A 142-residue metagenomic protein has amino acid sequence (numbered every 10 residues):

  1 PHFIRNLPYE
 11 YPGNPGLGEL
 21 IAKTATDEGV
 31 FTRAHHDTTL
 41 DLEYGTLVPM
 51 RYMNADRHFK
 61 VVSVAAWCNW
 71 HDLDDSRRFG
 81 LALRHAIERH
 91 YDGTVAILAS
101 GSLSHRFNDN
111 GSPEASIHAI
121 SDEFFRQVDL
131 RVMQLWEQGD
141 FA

Functional and structural regions predicted by a protein language model:
P1-A34: A short aromatic-anchored loop/beta-hairpin motif
L20-T24, A82, R131: Amphipathic alpha-helical segments that form well-ordered structural scaffolds and often line/cohere around active
G29-F59: Conserved ATP-utilizing enzyme core subdomain
F31-H36, T94, Q138-A142: Flexible, glycine/charged-enriched surface loops at secondary-structure junctions
R33, K60-V64, L98: Hydrophobic/aromatic beta-strand patches that form the interior of the parallel beta-sheet core in alpha/beta enzyme
N54-N69, L73: A contiguous, well-structured pocket-lining segment that forms one wall/lid of small-molecule binding clefts in soluble
W67-D122: Active-site beta-strand/loop microenvironment that shapes enzyme catalytic pockets
E114-F141: Gly/Ser/Thr-rich active-site loops/lids in small-molecule metabolic enzymes that frequently grip phosphoryl groups
